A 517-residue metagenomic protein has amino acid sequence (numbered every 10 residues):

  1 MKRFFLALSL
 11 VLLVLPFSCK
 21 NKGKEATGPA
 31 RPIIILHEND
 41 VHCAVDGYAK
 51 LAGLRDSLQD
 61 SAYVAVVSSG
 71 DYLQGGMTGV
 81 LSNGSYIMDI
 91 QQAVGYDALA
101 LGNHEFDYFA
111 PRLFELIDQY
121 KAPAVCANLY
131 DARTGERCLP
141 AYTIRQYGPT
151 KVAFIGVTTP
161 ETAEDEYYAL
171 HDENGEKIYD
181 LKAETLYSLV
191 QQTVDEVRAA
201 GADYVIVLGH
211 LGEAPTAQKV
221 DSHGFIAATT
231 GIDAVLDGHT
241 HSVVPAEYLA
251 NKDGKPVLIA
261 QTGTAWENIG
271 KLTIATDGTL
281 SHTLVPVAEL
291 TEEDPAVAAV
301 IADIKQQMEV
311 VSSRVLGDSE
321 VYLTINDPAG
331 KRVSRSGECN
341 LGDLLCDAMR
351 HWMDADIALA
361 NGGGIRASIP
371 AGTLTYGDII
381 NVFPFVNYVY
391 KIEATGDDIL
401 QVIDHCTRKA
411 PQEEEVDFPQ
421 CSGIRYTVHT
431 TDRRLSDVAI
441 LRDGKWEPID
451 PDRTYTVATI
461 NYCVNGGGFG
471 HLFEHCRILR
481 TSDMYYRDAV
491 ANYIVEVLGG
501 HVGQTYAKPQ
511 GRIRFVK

Functional and structural regions predicted by a protein language model:
F4-L13: Sec-dependent N-terminal signal peptides
L10-V11, G70-Y72, E105, N361-G364 (+1 more regions): Short glycine-rich, polar/acidic loop-and-turn segments at beta strand-coil junctions
L15-S18: C-terminal motif of bacterial Sec signal peptides marking the signal peptidase cleavage site
K20-E292, S336-A348, A358, V389 (+3 more regions): Acidic, metal/ion-coordinating pockets
P32-I34, A44-L54, K121-N128, P140 (+4 more regions): Feature captures C-terminal
N39, T159, E213, G263-W266 (+5 more regions): Short, flexible loop/turn elements at secondary-structure junctions
T291-L374, I380-N381: Hard-cation-handling environments
